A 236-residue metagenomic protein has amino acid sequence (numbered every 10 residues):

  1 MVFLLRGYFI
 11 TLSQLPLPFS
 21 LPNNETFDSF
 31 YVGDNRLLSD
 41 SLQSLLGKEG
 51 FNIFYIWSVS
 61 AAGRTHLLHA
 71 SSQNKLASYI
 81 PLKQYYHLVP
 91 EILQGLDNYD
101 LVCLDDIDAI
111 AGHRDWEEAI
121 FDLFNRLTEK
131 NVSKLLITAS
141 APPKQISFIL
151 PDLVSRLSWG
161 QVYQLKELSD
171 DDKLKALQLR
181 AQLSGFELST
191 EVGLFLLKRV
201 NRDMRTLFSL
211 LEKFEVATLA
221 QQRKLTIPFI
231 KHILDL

Functional and structural regions predicted by a protein language model:
M1-S44, L219-L236: A short, basic N-terminal segment
G50-L67: Walker A/P-loop nucleotide-binding motif
Q94-S133: Conserved nucleotide-sensing/catalytic segment adjacent to the nucleotide-binding pocket in NTP-handling enzymes
K134-A141: Structural recognition of the conserved hydrophobic beta-strand(s) that form the central parallel beta-sheet of P-loop
P143-S158: Short regulatory helix/loop adjacent to the ATP-binding pocket of P-loop NTPases
G160-D172: Conserved AAA+ ATPase "SRH/arginine-finger" region at the nucleotide-binding site
E187-R199: Short conserved motifs of the RecA-like P-loop NTPase core
V200-E212: The conserved phosphate-sensing helix
